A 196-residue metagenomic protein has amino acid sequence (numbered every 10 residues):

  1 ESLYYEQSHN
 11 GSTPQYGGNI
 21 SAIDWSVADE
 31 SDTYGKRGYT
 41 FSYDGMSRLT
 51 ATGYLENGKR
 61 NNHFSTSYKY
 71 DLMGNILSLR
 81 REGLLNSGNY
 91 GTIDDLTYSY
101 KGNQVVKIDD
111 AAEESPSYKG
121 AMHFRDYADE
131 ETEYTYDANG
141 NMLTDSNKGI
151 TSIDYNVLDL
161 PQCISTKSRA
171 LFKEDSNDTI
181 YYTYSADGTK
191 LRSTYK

Functional and structural regions predicted by a protein language model:
E1-K196: Acidic/glycine-rich beta-solenoid
